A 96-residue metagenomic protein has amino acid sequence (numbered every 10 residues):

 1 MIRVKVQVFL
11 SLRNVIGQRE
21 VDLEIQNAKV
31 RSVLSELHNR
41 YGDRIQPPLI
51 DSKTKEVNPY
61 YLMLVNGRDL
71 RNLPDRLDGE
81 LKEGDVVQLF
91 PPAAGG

Functional and structural regions predicted by a protein language model:
M1-G95: Ubiquitin-like/PB1-type beta-grasp interaction modules and other compact soluble beta-rich domains
